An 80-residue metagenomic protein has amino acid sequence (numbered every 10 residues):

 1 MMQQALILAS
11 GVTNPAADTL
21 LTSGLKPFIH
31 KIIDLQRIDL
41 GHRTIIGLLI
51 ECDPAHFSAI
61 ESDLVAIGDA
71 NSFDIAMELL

Functional and structural regions predicted by a protein language model:
M1-L80: A conserved regulatory-domain signal marking ACT and ACT-like small-molecule sensing domains and adjacent regulatory
